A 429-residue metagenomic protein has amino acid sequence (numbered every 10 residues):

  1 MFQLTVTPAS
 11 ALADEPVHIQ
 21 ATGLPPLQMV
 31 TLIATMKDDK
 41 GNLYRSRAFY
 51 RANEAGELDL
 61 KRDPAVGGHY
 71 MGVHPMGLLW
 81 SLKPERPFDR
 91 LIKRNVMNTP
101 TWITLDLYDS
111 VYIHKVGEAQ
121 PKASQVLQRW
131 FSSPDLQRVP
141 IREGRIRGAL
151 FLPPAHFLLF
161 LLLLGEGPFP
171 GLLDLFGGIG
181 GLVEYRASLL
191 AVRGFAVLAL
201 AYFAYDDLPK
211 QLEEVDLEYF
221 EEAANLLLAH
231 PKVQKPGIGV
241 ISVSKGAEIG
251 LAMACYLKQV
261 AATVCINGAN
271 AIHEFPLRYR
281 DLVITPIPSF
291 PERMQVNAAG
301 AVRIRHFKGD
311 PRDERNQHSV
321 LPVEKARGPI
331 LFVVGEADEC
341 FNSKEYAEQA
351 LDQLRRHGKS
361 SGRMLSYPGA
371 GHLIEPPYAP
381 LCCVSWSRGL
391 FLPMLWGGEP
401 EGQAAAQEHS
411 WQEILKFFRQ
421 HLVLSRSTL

Functional and structural regions predicted by a protein language model:
F2-L12, V17-P26, N42-E54, L91-M97 (+1 more regions): N-terminal cap/lid segment of alpha/beta-hydrolase-fold proteins
L32-P87: Ser/Thr-rich low-complexity repeats and stalk/linker segments
R145, P154-F157, E166-A229, P236 (+2 more regions): Cap/lid segment of the alpha/beta-hydrolase catalytic domain
D174-G178, S244, G335-E336: Glycine-rich His-Gly loop
G181-Y185, R193, E221-E292, R303-N316 (+2 more regions): Primarily recognizes the serine-hydrolase "nucleophile elbow" in alpha/beta-hydrolase and SGNH/GDSL folds
A204-Y205, E336, Y367-I374, Y378-V384 (+2 more regions): Histidine-bearing beta->alpha loop at or near hydrolase active sites
G300-I374, A406-E413, R419-T428: Serine-hydrolase catalytic core
L381-L429: Catalytic active-site module of serine/aspartate enzymes centered on a nucleophile-bearing elbow/loop
